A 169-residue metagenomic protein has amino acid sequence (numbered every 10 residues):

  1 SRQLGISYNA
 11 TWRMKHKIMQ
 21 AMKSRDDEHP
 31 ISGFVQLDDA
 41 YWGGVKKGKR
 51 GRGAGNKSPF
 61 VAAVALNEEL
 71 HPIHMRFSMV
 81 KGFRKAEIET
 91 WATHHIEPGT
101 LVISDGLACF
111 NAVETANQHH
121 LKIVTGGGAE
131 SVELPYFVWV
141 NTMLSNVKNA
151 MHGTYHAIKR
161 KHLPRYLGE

Functional and structural regions predicted by a protein language model:
S1-E169: Residue-level recognition of single "structural anchor" positions that define or cap local secondary structure
